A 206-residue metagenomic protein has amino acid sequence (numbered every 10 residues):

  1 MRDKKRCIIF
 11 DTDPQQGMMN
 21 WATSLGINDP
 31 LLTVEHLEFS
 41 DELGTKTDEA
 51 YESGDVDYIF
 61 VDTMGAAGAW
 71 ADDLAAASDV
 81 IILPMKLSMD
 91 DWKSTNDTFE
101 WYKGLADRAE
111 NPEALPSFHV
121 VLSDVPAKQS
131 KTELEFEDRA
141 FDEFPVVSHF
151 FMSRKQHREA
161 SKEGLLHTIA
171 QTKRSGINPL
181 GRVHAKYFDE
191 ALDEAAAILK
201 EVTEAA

Functional and structural regions predicted by a protein language model:
M1-V61, G65-A69: P-loop/Walker-type NTP enzyme "switch/lid" segment
I8-I9, L83, V120-L122: Structural beta-sheet core signal
P14-Q16, S88-M89, V125-K128, Q156: Conserved nucleotide-binding/hydrolysis micro-motifs of P-loop NTPases
W70-M89: Inter-motif core of Ras-like GTPase G domains
T95-A114: Conserved C-terminal guanine-recognition region of P-loop GTPase G domains, centered on the G4
P126-Q129, E135-R174: Beta-strand-loop-alpha "switch" segments that mediate conformational coupling across diverse proteins
T172-A206: NTP-binding/hydrolysis catalytic cores, primarily Walker-type P-loop NTPases
